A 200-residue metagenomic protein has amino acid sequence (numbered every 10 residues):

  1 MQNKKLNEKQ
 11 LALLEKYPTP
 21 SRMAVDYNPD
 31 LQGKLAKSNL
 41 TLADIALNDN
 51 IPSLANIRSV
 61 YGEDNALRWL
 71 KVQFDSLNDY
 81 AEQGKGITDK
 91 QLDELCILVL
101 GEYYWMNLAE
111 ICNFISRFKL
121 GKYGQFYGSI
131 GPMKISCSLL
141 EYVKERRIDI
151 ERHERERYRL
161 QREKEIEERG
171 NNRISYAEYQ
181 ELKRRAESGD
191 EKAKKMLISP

Functional and structural regions predicted by a protein language model:
M1-P200: Charged interaction scaffolds used for protein-protein
